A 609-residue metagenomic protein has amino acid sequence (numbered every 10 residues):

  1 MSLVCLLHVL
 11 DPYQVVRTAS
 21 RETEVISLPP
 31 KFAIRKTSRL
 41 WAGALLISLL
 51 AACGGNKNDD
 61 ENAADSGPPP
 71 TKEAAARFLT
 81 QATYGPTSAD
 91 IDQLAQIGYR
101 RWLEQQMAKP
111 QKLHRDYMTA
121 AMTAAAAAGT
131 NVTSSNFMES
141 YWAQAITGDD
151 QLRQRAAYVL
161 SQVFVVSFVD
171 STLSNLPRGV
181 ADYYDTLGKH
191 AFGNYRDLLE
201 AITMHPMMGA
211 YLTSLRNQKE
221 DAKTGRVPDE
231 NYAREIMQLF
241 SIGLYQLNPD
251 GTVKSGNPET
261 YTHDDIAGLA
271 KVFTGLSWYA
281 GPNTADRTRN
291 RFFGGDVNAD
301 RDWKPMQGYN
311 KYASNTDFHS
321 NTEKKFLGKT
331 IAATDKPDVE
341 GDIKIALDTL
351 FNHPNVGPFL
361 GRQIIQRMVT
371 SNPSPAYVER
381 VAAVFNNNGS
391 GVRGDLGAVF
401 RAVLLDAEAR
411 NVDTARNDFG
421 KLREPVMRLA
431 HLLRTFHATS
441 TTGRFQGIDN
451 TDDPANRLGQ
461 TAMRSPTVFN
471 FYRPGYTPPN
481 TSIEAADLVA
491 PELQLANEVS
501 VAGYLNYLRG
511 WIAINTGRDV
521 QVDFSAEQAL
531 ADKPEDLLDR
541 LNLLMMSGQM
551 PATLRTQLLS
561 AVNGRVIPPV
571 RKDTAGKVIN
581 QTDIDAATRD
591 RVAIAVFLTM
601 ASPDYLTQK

Functional and structural regions predicted by a protein language model:
M1-K36: N-terminal secretory signal peptides that target proteins for export/translocation
S38-A44: Sec-dependent signal peptide recognition, specifically the positively charged N-region followed immediately by
A44, L49-P68: Bacterial Sec-dependent N-terminal signal peptides
D65-E73, V132-T133, T147-Q154, V227 (+5 more regions): Structural motif
P68-A82, Q105: N-terminal leader/transition segments
A76-T83, F164, H353-G357, G361-S390 (+1 more regions): Flexible, low-complexity segments enriched for small/polar residues
S88-H190, L215: N-terminal accessory alpha/beta regions
A95, F137-W142, N175-A438, R444-F445: Active-site substrate-binding loop specific to GH73 endo-beta-N-acetylglucosaminidase modules in bacterial autolysins
